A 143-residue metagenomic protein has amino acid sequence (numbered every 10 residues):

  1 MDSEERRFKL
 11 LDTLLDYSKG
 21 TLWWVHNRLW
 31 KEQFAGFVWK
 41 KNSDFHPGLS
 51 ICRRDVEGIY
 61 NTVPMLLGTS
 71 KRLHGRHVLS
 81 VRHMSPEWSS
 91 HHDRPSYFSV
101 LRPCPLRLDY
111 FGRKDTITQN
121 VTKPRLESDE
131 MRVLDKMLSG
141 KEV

Functional and structural regions predicted by a protein language model:
M1-E5, R76-V143: C-terminal terminal-subdomain/extension
M1-N42: GIY-YIG nuclease catalytic motif and its immediate N-terminal context
K19-T21, N61, S96: A generic secondary-structure signal marking the coil-to-beta-strand transition
F37-S89: Compact nucleic-acid interaction/catalytic patches
